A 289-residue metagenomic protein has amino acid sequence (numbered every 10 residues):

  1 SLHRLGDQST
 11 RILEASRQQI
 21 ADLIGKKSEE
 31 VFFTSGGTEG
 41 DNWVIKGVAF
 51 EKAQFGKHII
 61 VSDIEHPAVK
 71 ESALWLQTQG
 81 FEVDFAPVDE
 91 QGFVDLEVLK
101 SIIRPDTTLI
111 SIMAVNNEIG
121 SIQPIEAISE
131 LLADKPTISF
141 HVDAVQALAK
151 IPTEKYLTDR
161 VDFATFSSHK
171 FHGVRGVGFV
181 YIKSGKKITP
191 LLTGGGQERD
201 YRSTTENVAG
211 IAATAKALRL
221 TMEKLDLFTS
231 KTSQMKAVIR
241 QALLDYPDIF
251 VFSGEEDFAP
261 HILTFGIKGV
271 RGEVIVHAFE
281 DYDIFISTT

Functional and structural regions predicted by a protein language model:
S1-T289: Pyridoxal 5′-phosphate
